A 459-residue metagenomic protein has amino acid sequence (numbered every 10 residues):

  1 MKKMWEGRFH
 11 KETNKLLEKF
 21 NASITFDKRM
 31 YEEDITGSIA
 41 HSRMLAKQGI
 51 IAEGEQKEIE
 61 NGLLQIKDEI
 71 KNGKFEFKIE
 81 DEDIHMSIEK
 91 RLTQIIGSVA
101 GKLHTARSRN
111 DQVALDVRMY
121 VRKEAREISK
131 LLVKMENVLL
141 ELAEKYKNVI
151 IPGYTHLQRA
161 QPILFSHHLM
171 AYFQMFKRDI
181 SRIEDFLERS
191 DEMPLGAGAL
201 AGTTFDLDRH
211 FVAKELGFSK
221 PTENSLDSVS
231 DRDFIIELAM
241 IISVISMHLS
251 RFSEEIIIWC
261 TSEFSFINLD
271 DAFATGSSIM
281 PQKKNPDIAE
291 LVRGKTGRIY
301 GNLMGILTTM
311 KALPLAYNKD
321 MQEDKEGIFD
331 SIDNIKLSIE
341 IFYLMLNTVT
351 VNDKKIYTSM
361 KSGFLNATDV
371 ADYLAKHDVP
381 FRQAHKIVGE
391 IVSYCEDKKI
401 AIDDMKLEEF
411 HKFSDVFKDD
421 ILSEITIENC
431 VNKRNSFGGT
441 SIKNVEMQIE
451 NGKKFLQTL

Functional and structural regions predicted by a protein language model:
M1-G202, L207-A213, F273-G276, D287 (+3 more regions): A helix-coil-helix interface module used to build multimeric assemblies and to scaffold catalytic/cofactor sites
M1-G37, S98-V99, Q282-L459: Glycine-rich cofactor/substrate-binding loops
S38, H85, E89, I235-L238 (+2 more regions): Short runs of predominantly hydrophobic/aromatic residues within well-ordered alpha helices that form helix-helix
R43-I51, Y120, L164-H167, I236-V244 (+1 more regions): Short, well-ordered beta-strand elements within core beta-sheets of diverse protein domains
A46, L63-K74, L92, I96 (+20 more regions): Structural signal for hydrophobic packing residues in well-ordered secondary-structure cores of soluble enzyme domains
S129, P152, Q158-A312, K319 (+1 more regions): Charged, flexible cofactor/metal-binding loops and thiol motifs
